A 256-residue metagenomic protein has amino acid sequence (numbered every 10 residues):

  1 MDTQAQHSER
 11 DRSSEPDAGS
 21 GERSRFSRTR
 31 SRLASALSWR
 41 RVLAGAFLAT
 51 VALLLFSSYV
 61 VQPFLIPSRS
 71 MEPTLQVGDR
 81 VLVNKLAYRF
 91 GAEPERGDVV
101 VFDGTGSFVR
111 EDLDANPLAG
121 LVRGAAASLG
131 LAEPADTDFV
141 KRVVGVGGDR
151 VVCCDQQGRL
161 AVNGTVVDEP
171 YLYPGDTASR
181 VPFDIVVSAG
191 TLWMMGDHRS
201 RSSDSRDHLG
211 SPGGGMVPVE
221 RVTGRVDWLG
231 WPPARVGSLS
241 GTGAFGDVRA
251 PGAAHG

Functional and structural regions predicted by a protein language model:
D2-W39, Y59-V60, F64-L65, P73 (+1 more regions): Soluble "head" domains of membrane/secretory-pathway proteins
R41-Y59: Hydrophobic membrane-insertion alpha-helices, especially the h-region of bacterial N-terminal signal peptides
S68: A short acidic/basic microdomain associated with nuclease active sites
